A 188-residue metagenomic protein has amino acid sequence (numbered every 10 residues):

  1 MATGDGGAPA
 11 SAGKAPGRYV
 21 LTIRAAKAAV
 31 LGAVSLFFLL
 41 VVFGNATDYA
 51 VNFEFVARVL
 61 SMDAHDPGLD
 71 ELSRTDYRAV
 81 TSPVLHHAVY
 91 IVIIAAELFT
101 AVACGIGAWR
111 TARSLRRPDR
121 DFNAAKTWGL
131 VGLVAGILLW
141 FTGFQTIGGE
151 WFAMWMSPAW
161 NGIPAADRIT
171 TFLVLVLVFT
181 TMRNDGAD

Functional and structural regions predicted by a protein language model:
M1-L21: Short, Lys/Arg-rich, polar N-terminal cytosolic tail immediately upstream of the first transmembrane signal-anchor
I23-A57: N-terminal signal-anchor transmembrane alpha helix
T47-A64, L130-G136: Alpha-helical transmembrane segments of integral membrane proteins, especially early/N-terminal helices
V56-V84: Extracytosolic (periplasmic/ER-lumenal) interhelical loops and adjacent juxtamembrane/interface segments of multi-pass
D76-F99: Individual transmembrane alpha-helix segments
F99-V134: Cytoplasmic juxtamembrane regions at transmembrane-helix boundaries
L130-D188: Alpha-helical transmembrane segments of multi-pass integral membrane proteins, characterized by long hydrophobic
